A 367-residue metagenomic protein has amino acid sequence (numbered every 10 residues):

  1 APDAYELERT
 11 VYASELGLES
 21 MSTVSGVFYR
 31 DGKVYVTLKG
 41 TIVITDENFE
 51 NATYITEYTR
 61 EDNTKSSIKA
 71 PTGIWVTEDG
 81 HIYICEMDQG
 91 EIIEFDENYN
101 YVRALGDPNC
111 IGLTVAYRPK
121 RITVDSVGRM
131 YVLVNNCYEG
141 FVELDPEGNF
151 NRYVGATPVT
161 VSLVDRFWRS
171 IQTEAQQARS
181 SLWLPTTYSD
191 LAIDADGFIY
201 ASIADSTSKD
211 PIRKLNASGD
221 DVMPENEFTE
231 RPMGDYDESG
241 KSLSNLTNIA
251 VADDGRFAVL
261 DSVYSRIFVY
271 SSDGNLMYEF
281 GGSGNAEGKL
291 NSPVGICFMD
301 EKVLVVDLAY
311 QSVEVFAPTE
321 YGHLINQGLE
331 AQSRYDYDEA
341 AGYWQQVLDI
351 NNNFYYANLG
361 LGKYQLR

Functional and structural regions predicted by a protein language model:
A1-G360, Y364-Q365: Eukaryotic scaffold repeat domains enriched in small/polar residues
